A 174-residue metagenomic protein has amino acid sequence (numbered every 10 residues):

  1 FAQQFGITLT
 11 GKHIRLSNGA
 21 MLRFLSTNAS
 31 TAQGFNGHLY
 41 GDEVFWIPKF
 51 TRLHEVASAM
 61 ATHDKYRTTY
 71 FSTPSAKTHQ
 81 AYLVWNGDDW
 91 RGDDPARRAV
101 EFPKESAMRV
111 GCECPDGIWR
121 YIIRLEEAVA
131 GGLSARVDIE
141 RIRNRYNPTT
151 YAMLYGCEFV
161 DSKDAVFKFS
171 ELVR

Functional and structural regions predicted by a protein language model:
F1-G37: Inter-Walker segment of RecA-like/P-loop motor cores
G11-G19, T73-H79, L125-G132: Short, conserved secondary-structure transition motifs
H13-R15, A29-T31, S58-T62, R109-P115 (+1 more regions): A general structural signal for short secondary-structure junctions and capping/turn motifs
T31, I47-P48, A76-Y82, V129-G131 (+1 more regions): Flexible loop/turn segments at secondary-structure boundaries
L39-G41: Walker B beta-strand of ABC/ABC-like P-loop ATPase nucleotide-binding domains, specifically the conserved hydrophobic
V44-I118: Signature of the SF2 helicase/ATPase Hel1-core->accessory helical subdomain module
C112-R174: ATPase catalytic-site recognition across NTP-hydrolyzing enzymes
